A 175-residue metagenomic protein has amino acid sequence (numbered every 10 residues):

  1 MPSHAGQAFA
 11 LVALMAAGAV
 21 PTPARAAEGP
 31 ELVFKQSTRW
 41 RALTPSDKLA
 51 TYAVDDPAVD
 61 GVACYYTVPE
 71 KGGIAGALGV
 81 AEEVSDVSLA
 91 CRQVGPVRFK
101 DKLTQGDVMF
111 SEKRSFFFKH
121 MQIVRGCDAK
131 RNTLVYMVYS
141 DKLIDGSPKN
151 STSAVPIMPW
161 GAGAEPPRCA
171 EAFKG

Functional and structural regions predicted by a protein language model:
M1-A10: Bacterial N-terminal signal peptides that target proteins for export
F9-G18: Bacterial N-terminal signal peptides
V20, Q36-R39, A50-A53, G76-G79 (+1 more regions): Intrinsically disordered, low-complexity boundary segments flanking structured domains
V20-E28: Sec/Tat signal peptide C-region and signal peptidase I cleavage site
A27-K71: N-terminal export/targeting and maturation segments
T51-A58, V80-E83, W160-G161: Secretory-pathway extracellular proteins and peptide precursors enriched for disulfide-bonded cysteines
G61-A129: Mature extracytoplasmic domains of secretory-pathway proteins
R98-G175: Low-complexity intrinsically disordered segments
